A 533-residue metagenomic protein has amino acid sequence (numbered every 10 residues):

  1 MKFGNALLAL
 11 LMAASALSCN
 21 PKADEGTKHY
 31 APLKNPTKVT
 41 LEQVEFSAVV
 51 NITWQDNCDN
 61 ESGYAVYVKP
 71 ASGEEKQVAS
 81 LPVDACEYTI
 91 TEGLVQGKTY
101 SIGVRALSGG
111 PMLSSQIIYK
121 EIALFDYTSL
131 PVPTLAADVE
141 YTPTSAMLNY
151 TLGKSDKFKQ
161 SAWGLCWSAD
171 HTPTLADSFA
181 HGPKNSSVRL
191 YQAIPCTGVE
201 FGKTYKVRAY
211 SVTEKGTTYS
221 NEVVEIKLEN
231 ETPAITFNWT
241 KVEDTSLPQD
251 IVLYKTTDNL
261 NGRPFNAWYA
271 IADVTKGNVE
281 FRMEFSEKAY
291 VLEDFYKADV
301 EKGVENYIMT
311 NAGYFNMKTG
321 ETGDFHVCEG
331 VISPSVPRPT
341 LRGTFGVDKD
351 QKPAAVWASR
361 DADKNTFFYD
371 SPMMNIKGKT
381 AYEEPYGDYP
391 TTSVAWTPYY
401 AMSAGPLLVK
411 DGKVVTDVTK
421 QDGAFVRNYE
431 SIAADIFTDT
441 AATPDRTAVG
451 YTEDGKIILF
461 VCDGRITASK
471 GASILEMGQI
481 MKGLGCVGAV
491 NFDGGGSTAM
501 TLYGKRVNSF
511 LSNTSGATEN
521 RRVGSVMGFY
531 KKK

Functional and structural regions predicted by a protein language model:
F3-V44, G110, I118, I122-V132 (+1 more regions): Bacterial Sec-dependent N-terminal signal peptides
E42, V49-N51, I90-E92, Q96 (+1 more regions): Short, surface-exposed linear motifs at loops/turns and structural transition points
D59, V68-E75, G109, W167-T174 (+1 more regions): Change "in extracellular beta-sheet-rich domains … of secreted and cell-surface proteins" to "in beta-sheet-rich domains
V78-D84, P183-S186: Short beta-strand segments within Ig-like beta-sandwich modules, predominantly Fibronectin type-III
G110-I118, K215-Y219: Short, exposed coil/turn segments at beta-strand boundaries within extracellular/luminal domains
N230-N365: Zymogen propeptides
K318-T438: Active-site-adjacent helix-turn-beta-strand microarchitecture at beta-sheet edges that either contains or buttresses
T319-P339, G343, V347, A424 (+2 more regions): Conserved, well-ordered active-site substructure
